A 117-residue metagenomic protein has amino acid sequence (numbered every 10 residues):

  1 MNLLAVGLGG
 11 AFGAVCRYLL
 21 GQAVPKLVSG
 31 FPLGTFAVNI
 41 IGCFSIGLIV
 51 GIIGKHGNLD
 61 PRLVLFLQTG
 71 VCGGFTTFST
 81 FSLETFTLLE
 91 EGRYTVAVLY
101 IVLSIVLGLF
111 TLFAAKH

Functional and structural regions predicted by a protein language model:
M1-H117: Membrane-interface helix-loop junctions in multi-pass transporters/channels
